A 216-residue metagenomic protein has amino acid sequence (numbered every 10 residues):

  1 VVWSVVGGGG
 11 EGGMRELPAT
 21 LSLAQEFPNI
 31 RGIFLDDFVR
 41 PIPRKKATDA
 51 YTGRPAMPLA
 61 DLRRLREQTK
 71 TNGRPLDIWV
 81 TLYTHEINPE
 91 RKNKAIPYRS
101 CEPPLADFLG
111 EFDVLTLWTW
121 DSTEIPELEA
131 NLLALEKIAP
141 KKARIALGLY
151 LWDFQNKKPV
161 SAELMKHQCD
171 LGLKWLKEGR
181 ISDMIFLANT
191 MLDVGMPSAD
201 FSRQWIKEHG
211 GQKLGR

Functional and structural regions predicted by a protein language model:
V1-R216: Glycan-processing catalytic domains of CAZymes
